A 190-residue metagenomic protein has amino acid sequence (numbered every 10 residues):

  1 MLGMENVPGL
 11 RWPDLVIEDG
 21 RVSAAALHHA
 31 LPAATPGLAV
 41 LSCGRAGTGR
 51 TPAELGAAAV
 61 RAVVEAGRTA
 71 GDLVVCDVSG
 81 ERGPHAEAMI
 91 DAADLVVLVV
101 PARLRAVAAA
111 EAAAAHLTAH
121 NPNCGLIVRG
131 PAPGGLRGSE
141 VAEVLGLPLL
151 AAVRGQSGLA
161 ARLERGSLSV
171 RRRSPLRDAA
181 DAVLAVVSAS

Functional and structural regions predicted by a protein language model:
M1-V40: Phosphate-binding loop that captures ATP/GTP phosphates
G3, P32, E65-R68, T118 (+1 more regions): Signal for well-folded cores of large energy- and translation-related assemblies
M4-L10, H116-L117, A142-L145, S167-R171: Short, hinge-like loop/turn segments at secondary-structure boundaries
P13-G20, G47-E54, L104: Flexible beta-alpha connector loops of hexameric P-loop NTPases
P36-T51: Conserved P-loop NTPase mechanochemical-coupling segment
A58-E164: Conserved catalytic-core segment of NTP-binding enzymes
A161-V183: C-terminal boundary of histidine-terminating zinc-finger modules
L184-S190: Short, hydrophobic alpha-helical segments
